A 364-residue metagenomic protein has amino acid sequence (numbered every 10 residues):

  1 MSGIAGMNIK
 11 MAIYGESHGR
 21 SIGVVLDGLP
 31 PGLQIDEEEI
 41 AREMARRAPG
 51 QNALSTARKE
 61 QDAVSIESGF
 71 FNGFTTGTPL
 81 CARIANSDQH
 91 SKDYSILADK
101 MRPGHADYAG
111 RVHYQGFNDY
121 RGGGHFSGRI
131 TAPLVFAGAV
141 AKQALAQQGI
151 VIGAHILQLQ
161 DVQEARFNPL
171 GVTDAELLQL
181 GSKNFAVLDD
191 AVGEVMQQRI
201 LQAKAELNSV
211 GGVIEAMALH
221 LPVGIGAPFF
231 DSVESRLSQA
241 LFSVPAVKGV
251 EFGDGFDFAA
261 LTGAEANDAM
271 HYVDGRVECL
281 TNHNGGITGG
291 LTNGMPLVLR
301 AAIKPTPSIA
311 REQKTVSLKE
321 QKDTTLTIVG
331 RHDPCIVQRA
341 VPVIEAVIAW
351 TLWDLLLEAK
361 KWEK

Functional and structural regions predicted by a protein language model:
M1-R58: N-terminal, positively charged regions that mediate nucleic acid binding
K10, S308-K364: Internal helix-turn-beta structural module
K10-G15, N118-I130, V223-A227, N282-T288 (+1 more regions): A short glycine/serine-rich beta->alpha loop
Y14, R20, L207-V210, I214-D323: Glycine-rich anion/phosphate-binding loop at the beta-strand->alpha-helix junction
R20-G32, G128-A154, D231-Q239, M295-T306 (+1 more regions): Alpha-helical support elements that line or immediately flank enzyme active sites and cofactor-binding pockets
M44-P103, D107-A109: Glycine-rich, N-terminal phosphate-binding loop and its surrounding beta-alpha-beta segment
A98-G124, T315-H332: Short acidic, glycine/tyrosine-flanked loop/strand segments centered on an H-E-D-like triad
H113-G226: Glycine-rich, mobile lid/loop segments that gate access to catalytic sites or pores
